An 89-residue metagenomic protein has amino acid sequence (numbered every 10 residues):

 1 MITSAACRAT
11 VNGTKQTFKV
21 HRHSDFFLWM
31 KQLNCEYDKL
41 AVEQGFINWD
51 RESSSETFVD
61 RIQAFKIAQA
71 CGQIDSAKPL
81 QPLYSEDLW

Functional and structural regions predicted by a protein language model:
M1-W89: Short, surface-exposed polybasic-aromatic patches that bind anionic ligands, especially phosphate groups
